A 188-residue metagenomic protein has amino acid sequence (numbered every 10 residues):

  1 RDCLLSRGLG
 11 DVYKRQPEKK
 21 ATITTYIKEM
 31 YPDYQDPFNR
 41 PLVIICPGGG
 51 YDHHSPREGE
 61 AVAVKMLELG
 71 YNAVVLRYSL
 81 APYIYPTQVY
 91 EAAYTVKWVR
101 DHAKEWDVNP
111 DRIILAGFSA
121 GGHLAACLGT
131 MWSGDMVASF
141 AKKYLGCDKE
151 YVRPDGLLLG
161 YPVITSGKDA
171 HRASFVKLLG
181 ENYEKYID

Functional and structural regions predicted by a protein language model:
D2-Y13: Single conserved hydrophobic/aromatic residue that forms the stacking wall/gate of nucleotide- or nucleobase-binding
P17-Y34, P41-L42: A short loop-to-beta-strand scaffold at the N-terminal edge of the catalytic core in hydrolase folds
E29, G49, N72, R77-A81 (+1 more regions): Short beta-to-alpha linker loops that shape the active-site pocket of alpha/beta-hydrolase fold enzymes
N39-G48: Short beta-strand element of the alpha/beta-hydrolase
P41-L42, L67-R77, I114: A fold-wide structural signal in alpha/beta-hydrolase
H54-P56, A61, L76-P110: Catalytic nucleophile-loop/oxyanion-hole region of alpha/beta-hydrolase and closely related hydrolase-like folds
Y94-F175: Primarily recognizes the serine-hydrolase "nucleophile elbow" in alpha/beta-hydrolase and SGNH/GDSL folds
E184-D188: Serine-hydrolase catalytic core
